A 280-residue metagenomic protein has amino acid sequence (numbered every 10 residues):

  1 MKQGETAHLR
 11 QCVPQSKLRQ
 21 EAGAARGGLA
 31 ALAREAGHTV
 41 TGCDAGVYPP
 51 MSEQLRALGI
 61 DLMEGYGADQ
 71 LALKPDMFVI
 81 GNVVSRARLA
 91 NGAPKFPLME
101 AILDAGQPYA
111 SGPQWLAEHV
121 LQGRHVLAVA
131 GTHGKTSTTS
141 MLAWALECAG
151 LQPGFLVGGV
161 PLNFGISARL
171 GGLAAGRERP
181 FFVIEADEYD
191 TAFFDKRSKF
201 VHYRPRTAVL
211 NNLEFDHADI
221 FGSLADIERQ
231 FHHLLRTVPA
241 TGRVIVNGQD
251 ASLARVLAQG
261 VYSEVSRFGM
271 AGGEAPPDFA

Functional and structural regions predicted by a protein language model:
M1, S167-R169, G273-E274: Generic preference for hydrophobic/aromatic residues in regular secondary structure cores
K2-S111, W115, R243, A251: N-terminal leader/targeting and accessory segments in enzymes
E21, A45, G131-T132, G158 (+1 more regions): Cofactor-binding loop segments of dinucleotide-utilizing enzymes, especially the Rossmann-like FAD- and NAD(P)+-binding
L32-E35, R56, Q70-L71, A90-G248 (+1 more regions): Phosphate-binding loop of NTP-binding sites
T39-D44, G154-L156, R267: Short beta-strand "acidic-cap" motif of Rossmann-like dinucleotide-binding folds
A149, M270-A280: Short, intrinsically disordered, charge-balanced linker/junction segments flanking boundaries in proteins
